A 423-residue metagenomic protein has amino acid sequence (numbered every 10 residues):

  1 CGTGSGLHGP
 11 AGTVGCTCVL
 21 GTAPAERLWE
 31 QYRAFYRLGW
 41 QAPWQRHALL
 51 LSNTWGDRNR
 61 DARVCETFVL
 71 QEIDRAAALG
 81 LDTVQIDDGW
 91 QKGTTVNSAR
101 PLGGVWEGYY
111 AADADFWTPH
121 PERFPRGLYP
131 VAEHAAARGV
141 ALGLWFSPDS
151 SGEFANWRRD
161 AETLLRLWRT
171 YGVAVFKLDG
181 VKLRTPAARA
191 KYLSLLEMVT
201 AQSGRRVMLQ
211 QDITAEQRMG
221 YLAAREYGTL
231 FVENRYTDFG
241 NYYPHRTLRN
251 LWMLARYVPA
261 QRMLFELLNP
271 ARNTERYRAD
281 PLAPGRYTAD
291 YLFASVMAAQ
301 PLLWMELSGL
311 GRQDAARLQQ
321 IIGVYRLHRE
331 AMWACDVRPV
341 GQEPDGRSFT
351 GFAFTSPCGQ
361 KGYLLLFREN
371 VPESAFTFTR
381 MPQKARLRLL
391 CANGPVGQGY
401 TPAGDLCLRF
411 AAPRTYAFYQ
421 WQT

Functional and structural regions predicted by a protein language model:
C1-G4, A78, A137, T170 (+2 more regions): Residues at alpha-helix termini
C1-T83: Carbohydrate-recognition beta-sandwich/jelly-roll modules in extracellular/periplasmic carbohydrate-active proteins
H8-A11, L196-Y400, C407-Q422: Active-site-proximal substrate-binding groove within the catalytic cores of carbohydrate-active enzymes
T13-C16, Q85-I86, K177, M208-Q211: A structural signal for short, well-ordered beta-strand segments and their strand-loop junctions that often border
A25, D61, T95, E373-S374 (+1 more regions): Intrinsically disordered, low-complexity acidic/polar segments
R27, V64-Q71, R123-P130, R159 (+5 more regions): Generic recognition of stable, solvent-exposed alpha-helical segments in well-folded globular domains
H47-V175, G180-P186: Aromatic-lined carbohydrate-binding/catalytic grooves of carbohydrate-active enzymes
N156-E226: Hydrophobic, well-ordered secondary-structure scaffolds
